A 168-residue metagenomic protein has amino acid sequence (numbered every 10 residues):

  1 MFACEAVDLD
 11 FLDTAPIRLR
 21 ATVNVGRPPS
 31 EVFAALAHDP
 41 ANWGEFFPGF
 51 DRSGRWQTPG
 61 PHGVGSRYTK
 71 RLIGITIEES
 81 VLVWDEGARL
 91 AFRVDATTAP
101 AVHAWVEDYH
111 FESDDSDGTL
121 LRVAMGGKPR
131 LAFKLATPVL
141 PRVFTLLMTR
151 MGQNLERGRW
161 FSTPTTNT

Functional and structural regions predicted by a protein language model:
M1-T58, T168: Hydrophobic ligand-binding cavity/cleft-lining segments
F2, G126-T168: A conserved amphipathic terminal alpha-helix motif
A15-I17, I73, H103, D117: Residue-level preference for beta-strand/loop junctions
N24, G54-P100, L120, Q153-T168: Glycine-rich portal/gate segments that line the openings of hydrophobic small-molecule binding cavities
V83, Y109-D115: Short, low-complexity Ser/Thr-rich regulatory SLiMs
D95-A99, A124-L131: Short, solvent-exposed aromatic-acidic interface loops
A101-D108: Amphipathic hydrophobic-ligand
G118-A124: Short coil-to-beta-strand
